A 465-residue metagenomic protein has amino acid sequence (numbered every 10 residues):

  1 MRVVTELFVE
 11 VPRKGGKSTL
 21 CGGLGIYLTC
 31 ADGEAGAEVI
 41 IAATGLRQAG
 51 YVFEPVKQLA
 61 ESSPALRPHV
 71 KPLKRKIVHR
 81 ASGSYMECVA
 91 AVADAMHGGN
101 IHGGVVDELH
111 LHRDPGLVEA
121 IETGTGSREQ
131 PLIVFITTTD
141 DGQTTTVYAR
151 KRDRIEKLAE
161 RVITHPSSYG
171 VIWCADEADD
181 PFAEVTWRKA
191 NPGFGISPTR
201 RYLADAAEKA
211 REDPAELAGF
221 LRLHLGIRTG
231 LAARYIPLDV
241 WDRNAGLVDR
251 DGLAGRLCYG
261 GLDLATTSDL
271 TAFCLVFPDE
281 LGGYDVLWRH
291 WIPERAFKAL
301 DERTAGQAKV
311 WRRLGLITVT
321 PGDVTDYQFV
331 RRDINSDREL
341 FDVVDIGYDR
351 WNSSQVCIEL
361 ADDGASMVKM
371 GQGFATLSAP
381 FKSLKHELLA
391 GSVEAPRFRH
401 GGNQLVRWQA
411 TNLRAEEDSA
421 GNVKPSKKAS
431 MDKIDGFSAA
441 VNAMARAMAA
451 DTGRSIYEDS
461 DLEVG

Functional and structural regions predicted by a protein language model:
M1-L262, E339, N412, E416-N422 (+1 more regions): Phosphate/NTP-binding elements of NTP-utilizing enzymes
L20-C21, G50-E54, T144-A149, D269-C274 (+2 more regions): A short acidic (Asp/Glu
G22-C30, S268-L281, I434-S438, N442-A443: Acidic, metal-ligating active-site segments
S82, M86, K157-V185, R303-G315 (+2 more regions): Metal-dependent DNA phosphodiester-chemistry modules and their immediately adjacent helices/loops in DNA-processing
T123-T125, W311-D345: Short, basic/hydrophobic alpha-helical segments
D269-Q328, G371-Q372, K382: Metal-dependent catalytic core segments for phosphate chemistry
L340-N352, V356-C357: Short glycine-rich phosphate-binding loop at a beta-alpha junction
G453-G465: Acidic, low-complexity intrinsically disordered tails
